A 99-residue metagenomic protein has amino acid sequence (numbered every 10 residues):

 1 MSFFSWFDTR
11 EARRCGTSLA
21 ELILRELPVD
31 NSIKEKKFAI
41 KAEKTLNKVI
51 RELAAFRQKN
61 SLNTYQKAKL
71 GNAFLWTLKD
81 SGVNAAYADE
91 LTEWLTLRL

Functional and structural regions predicted by a protein language model:
M1-D80, W94-R98: Surface-exposed, interaction-prone regions with an acidic/low-complexity signature
N84-T92: Small-residue helix-packing motif on alpha-helices
